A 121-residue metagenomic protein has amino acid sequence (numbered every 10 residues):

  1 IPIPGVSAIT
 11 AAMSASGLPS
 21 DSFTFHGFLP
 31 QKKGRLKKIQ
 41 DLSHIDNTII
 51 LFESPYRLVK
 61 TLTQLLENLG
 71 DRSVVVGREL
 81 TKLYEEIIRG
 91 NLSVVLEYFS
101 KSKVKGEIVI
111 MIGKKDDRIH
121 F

Functional and structural regions predicted by a protein language model:
I1-I45: Class I SAM-dependent methyltransferase SAM-binding "motif I" and its flanking Rossmann-like core
N47-F121: A contiguous loop/helix-start segment that scaffolds small-molecule binding in enzyme catalytic cores
